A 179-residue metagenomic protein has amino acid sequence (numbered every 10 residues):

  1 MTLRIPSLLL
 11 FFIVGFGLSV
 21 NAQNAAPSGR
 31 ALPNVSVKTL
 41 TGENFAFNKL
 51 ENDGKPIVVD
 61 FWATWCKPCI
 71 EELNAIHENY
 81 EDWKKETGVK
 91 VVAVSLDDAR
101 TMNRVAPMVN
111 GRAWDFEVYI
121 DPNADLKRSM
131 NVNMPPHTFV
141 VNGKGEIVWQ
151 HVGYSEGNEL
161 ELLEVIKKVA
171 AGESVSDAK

Functional and structural regions predicted by a protein language model:
M1-K38, W149-H151, L160, A178-K179: N-terminal targeting signals for export/organelle localization
S36-P56: A short beta-strand-turn-helix
G54-I57, F61-W65, M134: Short pre-active-site segment immediately N-terminal to redox-active cysteine/selenocysteine motifs in thiol-based
F61-E78: Conserved redox-active cysteine motifs that mediate thiol-disulfide chemistry, especially di-cysteine Cys-X(1-2)-Cys
G88-M102, D115-N123: Thiol-based oxidoreductase modules, predominantly thioredoxin-like and allied folds used for disulfide exchange
A106-K144: Short, internal strand/loop/helix patches that form the active-site neighborhood or redox-interaction surface
V140-K179: Thiol-/selenol-based redox modules, centered on thioredoxin-like and closely related oxidoreductase domains
